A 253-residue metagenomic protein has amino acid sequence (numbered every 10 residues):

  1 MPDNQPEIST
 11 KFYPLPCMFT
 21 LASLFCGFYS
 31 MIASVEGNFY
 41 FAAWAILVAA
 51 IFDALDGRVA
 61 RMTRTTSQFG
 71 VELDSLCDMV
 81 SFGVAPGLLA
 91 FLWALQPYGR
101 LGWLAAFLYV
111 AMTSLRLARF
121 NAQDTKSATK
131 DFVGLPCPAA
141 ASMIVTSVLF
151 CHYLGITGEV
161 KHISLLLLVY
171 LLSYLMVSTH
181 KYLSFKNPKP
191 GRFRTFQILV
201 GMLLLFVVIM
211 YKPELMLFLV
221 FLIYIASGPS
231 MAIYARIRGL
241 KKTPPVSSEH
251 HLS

Functional and structural regions predicted by a protein language model:
M1-A54, M231, H251-S253: Topogenic membrane-insertion module of multi-pass membrane proteins
M1-N4, T129-S253: C-terminal membrane-associated helical module and adjoining short loops/tails
K11-L21, M62-F120, S147-V148: Multi-pass membrane catalytic core of lipid/isoprenoid biosynthesis enzymes
M18-L24, L76-G83, A139, G191-M202: Short hydrophobic alpha-helical membrane-embedded segments
F25, I51, L55, V59 (+2 more regions): Active-site His/Glu-centered metal-binding helix of metallohydrolases
F28-M31, V48, P86, A111-S114 (+2 more regions): Alpha-helical transmembrane segments of polytopic integral membrane proteins, especially the permease/helical cores
Y29-W44, V80, V84-L104, T146-S164 (+1 more regions): Helix-coil boundary and interhelical linker segments in multi-pass alpha-helical membrane proteins
D56-S67, S114-A128, V177-K186, S230: C-terminal ends of transmembrane helices
